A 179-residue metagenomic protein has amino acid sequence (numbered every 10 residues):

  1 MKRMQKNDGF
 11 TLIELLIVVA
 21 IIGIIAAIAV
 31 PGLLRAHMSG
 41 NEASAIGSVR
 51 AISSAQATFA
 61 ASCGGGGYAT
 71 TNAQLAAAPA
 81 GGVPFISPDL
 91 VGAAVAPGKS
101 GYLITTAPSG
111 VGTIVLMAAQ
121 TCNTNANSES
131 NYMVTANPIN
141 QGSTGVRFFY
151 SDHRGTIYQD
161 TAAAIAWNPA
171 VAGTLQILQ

Functional and structural regions predicted by a protein language model:
M1-F10: N-terminal leader/signal peptides at the extreme start of proteins
N7, I25-I28, A36, G40: Residue-level signal for short amphipathic helical patches enriched in basic/charged and nearby hydrophobic residues
L16-G32: Alpha-helical hydrophobic helix detector
V19, I46, S53: Conserved catalytic core of two-component sensor histidine kinases
G32-V49: Aliphatic-rich helix starts adjacent to a transmembrane/signal segment
S54-R147, S151-T156, T161, G173-Q179: Extracellular/periplasmic head regions of type IV pilus-like filament subunits
A163-W167: A short acidic/small-residue loop/turn micro-motif
